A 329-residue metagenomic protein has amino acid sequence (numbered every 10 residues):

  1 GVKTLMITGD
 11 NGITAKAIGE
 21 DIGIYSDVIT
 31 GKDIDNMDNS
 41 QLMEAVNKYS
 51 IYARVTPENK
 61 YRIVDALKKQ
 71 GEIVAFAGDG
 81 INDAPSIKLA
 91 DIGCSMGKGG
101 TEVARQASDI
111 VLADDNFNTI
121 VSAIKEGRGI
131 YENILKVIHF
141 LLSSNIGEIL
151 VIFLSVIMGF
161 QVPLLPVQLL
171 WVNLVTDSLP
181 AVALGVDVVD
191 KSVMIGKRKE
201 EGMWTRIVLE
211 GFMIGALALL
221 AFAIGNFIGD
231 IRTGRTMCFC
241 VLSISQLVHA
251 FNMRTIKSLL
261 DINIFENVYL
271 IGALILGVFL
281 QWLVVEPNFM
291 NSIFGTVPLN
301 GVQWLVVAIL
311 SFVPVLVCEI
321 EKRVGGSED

Functional and structural regions predicted by a protein language model:
G1, N11-D21, E58-V64, G80-A90: Acidic, divalent-metal-coordinating active-site segment for phosphoryl/phosphodiester hydrolysis, typified by short
G1-A17, V74, L247, N288: Substrate-recognition element of Asp-dependent hydrolases with the DxDx(T/V) motif
K3, G99, E126, F312-V313: Hydrophobic alpha-helical membrane-associated segments
L5-G9, V137-N145, V302-V306, L310: Hydrophobic alpha-helical segments characteristic of transmembrane helices in integral membrane transporters
M6-G9, G78-G80, M96-K98: Glycine-rich, histidine-containing beta strand-loop boundary motifs that form or position
E20, V156, V285: Short polybasic/polar patches that bind polyanions
S26-F76, A90, S95-K257, W282: Membrane-embedded transport module
L242-D329: C-terminal transmembrane module of polytopic membrane proteins
